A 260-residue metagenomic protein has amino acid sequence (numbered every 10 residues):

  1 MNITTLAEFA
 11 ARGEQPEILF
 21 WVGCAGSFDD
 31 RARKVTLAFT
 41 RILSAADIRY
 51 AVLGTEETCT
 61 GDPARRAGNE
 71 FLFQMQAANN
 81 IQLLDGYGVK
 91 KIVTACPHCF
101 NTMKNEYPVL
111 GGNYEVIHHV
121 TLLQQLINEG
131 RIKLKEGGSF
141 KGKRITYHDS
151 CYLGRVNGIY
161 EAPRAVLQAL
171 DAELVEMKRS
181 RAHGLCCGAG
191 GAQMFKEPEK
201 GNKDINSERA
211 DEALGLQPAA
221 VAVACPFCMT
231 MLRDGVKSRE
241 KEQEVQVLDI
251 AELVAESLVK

Functional and structural regions predicted by a protein language model:
M1-K260: Iron-sulfur cluster-binding electron-transfer modules in prokaryotic oxidoreductases
